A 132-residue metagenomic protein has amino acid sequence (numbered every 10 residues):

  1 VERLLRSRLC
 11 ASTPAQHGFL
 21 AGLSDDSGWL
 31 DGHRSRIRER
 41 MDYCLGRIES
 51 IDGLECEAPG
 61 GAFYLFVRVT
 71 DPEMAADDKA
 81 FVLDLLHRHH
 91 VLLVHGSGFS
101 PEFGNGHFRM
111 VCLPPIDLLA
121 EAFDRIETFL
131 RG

Functional and structural regions predicted by a protein language model:
V1-G132: PLP-dependent class I/II
